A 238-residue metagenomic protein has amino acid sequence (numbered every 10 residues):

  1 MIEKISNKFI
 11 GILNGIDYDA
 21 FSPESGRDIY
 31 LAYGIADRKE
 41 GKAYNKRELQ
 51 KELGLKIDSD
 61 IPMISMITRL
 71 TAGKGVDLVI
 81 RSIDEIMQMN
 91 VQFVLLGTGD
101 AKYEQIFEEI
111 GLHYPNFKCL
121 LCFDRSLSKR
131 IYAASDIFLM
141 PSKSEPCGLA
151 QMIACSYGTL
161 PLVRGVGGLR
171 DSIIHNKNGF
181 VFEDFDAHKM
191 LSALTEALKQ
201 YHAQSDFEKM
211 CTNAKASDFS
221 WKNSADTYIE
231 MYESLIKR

Functional and structural regions predicted by a protein language model:
M1-R238: Catalytic cores of carbohydrate-active enzymes across secretory and cytosolic contexts
